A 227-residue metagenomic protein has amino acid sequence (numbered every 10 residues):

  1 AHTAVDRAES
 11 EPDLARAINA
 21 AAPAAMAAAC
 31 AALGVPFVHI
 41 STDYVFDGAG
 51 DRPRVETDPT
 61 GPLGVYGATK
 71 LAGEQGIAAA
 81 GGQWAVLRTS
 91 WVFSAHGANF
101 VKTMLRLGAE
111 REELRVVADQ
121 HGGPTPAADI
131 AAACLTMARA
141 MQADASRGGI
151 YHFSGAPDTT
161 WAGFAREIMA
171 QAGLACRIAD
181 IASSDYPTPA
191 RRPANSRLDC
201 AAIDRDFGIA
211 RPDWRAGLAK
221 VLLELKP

Functional and structural regions predicted by a protein language model:
A1-I18: NAD(P)H-binding glycine-rich loop region in Rossmannoid oxidoreductase-like domains and their noncatalytic homologs
A21-L63: Conserved Rossmann-fold NAD(P)-dependent oxidoreductase catalytic core, especially the SDR/UDP-sugar
P23-M26, E74, C134: Conserved internal alpha-helix within the Rossmann fold of NAD(P)-dependent oxidoreductases
T69: Active-site helix of classical SDR
Q75-G122, A128-D129, L135-T136: NAD(P)-dependent short-chain dehydrogenase/reductase
V116-H121, G149-D158, D206: Glycine-rich Rossmann NAD(P)(H)-binding loop
A133-C134, A140-P189: Mid/C-terminal beta-alpha module of Rossmann-like enzyme folds, strongest in SDR-family dehydrogenases/epimerases
W214-P227: Amphipathic terminal alpha-helices
